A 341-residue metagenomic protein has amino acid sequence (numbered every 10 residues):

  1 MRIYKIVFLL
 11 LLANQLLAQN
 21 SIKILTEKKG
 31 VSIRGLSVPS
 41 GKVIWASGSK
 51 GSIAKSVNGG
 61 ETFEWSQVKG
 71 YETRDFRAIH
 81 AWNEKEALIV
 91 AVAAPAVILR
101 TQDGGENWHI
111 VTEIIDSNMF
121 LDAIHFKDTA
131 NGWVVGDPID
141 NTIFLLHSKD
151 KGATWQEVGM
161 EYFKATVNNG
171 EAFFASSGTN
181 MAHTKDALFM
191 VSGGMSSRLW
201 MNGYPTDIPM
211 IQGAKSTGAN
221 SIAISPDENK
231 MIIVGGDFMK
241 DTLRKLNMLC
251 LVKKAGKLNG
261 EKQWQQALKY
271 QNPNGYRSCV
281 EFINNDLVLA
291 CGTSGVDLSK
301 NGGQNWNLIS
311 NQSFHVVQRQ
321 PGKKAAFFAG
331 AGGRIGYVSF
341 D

Functional and structural regions predicted by a protein language model:
M1-S21: Bacterial Sec-dependent N-terminal signal peptides
Q19-D341: Residue-level hotspots at or immediately adjacent to binding/recognition sites across diverse folds
